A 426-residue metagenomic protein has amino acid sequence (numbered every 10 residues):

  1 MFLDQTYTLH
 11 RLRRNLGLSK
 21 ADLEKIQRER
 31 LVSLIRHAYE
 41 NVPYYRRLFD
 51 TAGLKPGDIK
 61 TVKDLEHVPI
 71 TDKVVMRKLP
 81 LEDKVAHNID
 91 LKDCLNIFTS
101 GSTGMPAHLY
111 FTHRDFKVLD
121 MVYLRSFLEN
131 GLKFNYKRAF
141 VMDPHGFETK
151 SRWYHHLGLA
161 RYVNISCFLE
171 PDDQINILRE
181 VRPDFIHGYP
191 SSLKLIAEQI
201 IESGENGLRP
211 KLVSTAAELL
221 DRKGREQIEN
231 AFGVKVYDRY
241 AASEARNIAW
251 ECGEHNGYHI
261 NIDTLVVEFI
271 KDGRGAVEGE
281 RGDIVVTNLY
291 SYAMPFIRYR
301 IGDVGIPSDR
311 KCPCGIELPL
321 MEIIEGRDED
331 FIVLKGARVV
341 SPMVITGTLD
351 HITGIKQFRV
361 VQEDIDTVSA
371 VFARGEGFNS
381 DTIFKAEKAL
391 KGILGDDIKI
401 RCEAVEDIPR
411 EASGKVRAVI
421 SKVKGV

Functional and structural regions predicted by a protein language model:
M1-F98, G104-V118, L124-Y136, P144 (+8 more regions): Nucleotide 5′-phosphate-binding alpha/beta core
S33, D143-N261: Conserved adenylate-forming
A38, T99, R138, I186 (+6 more regions): Residue-level signal for inorganic ion chemistry
T103, D272-R274, G336, S413: Residue-level recognition of short loop/turn positions
R138, Y162, V236, V267 (+2 more regions): Generic structural signal for residues in well-ordered beta-strands
A139-V141, V285: Short, well-ordered beta-strand segments
I186, Y290-A293, I297-D396: AMP-binding/adenylate-forming catalytic core of the ANL superfamily
L220-K311, D328-D330: Conserved AMP-binding/adenylate-forming
